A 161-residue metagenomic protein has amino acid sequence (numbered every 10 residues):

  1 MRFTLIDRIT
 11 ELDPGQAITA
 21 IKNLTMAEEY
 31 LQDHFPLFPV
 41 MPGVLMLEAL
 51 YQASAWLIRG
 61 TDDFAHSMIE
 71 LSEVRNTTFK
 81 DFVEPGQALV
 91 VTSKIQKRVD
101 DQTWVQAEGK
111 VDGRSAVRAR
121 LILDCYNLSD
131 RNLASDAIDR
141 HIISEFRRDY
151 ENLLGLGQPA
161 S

Functional and structural regions predicted by a protein language model:
M1-M41, P159-S161: Catalytic strand-loop segment that frames the active site of acyl-thioester-processing enzymes
F3-L5, L89, T103: Hydrophobic core residues within well-ordered beta-strands of beta-rich domains
D7-T10, R75, K80, T92-Q96: Conserved positions in beta-strands of structured domains
P14-G15, P85, Q96-S161: HotDog/MaoC-like acyl-thioester-processing domains
I21, T92, Q106-E108: Beta-strand residues in well-ordered beta-sheet regions across diverse protein folds
F35-P42, L47-W56, L71: Compact, glycine-rich, soluble single-domain proteins
Y51-V90, A116, R120, D124-Y126: Hydrophobic beta-strand-centered segment that forms part of the acyl-chain substrate-binding groove
